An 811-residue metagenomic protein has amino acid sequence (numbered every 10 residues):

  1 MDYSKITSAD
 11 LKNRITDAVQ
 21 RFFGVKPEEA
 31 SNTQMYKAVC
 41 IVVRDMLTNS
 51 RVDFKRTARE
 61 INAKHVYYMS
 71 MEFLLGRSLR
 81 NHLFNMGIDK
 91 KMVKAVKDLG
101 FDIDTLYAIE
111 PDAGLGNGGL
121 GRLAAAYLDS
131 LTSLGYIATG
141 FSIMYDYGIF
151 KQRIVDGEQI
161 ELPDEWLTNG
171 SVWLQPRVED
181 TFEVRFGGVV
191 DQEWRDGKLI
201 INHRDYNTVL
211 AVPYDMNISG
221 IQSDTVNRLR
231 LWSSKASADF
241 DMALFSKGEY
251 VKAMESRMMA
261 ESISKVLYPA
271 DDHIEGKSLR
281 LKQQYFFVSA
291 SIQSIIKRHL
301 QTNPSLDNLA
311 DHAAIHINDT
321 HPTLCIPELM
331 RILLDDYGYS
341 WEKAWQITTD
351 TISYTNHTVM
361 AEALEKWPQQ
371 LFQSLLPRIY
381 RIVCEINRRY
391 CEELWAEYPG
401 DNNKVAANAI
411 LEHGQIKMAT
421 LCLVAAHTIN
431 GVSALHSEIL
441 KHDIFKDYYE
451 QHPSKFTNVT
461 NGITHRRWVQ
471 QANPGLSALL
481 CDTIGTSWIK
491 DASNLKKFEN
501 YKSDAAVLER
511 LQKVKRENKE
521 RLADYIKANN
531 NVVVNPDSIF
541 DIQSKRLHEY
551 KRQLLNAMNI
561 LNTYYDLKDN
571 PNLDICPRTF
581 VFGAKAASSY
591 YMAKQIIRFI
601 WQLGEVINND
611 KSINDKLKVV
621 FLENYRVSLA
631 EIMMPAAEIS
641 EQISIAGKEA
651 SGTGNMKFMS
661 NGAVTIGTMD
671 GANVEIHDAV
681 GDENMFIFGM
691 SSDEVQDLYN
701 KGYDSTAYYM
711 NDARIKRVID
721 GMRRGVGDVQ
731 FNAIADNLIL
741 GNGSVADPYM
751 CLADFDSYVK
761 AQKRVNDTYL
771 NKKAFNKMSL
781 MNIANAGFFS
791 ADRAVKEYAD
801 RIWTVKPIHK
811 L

Functional and structural regions predicted by a protein language model:
M1-L811: A conserved ligand/cofactor-binding region detector
